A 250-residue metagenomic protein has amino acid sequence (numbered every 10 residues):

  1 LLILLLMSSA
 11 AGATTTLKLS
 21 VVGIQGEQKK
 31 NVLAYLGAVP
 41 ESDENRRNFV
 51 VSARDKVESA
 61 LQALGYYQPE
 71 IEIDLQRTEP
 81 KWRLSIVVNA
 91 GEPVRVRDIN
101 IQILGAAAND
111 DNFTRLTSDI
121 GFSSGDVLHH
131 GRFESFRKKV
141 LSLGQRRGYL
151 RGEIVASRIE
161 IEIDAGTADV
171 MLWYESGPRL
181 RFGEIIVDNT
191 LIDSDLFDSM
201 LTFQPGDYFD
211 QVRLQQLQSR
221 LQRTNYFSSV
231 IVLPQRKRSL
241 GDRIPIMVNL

Functional and structural regions predicted by a protein language model:
L1-L4: Sec-dependent signal peptide recognition, specifically the positively charged N-region followed immediately by
M7-A10: N-terminal signal peptide c-region/cleavage motif recognized by signal peptidases
A13-E27, L33-L250: Periplasmic polypeptide-binding modules associated with outer-membrane biogenesis and secretion
